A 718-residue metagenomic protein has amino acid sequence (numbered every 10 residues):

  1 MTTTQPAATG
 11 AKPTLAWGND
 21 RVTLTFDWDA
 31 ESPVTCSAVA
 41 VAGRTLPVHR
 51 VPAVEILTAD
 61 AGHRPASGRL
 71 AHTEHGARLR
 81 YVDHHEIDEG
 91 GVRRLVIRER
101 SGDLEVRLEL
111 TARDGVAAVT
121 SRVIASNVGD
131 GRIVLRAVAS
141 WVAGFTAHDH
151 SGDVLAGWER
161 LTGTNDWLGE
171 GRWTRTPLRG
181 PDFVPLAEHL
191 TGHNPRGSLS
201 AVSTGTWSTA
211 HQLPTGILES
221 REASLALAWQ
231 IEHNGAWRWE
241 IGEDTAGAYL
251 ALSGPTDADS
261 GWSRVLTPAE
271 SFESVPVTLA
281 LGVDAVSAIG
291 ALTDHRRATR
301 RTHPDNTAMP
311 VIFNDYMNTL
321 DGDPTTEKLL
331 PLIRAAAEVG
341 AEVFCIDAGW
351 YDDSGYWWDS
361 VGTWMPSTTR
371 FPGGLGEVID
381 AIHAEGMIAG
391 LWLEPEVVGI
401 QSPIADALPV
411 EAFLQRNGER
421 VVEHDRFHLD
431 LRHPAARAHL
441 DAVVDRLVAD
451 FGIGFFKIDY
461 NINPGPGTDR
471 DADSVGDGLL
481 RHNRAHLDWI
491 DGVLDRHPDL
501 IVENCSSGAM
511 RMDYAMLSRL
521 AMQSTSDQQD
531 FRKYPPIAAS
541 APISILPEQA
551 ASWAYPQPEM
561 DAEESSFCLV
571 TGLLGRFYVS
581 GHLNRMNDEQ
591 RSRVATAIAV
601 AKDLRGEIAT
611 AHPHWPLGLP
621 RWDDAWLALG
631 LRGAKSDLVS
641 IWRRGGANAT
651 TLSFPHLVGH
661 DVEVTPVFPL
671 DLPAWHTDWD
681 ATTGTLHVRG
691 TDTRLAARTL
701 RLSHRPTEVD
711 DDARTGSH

Functional and structural regions predicted by a protein language model:
T3-I241, T665-W675: Polysaccharide-binding surfaces and accessory modules of carbohydrate-active proteins
R21, V123, A269, F313 (+7 more regions): Conserved, mostly hydrophobic/aromatic
L24, H486-T707, D711-D712: Active-site-proximal substrate-binding groove within the catalytic cores of carbohydrate-active enzymes
A246, Y351-I404, D495: Acidic/aromatic-lined carbohydrate-recognition and catalytic surfaces of CAZymes acting on diverse glycans
R264-G282, R694-S703: Short Pro-Gly-centered flexible turn/kink motifs
A308-P310, M317, D321-P324, S367-T368 (+3 more regions): Active-site-adjacent "subsite" loops/lids of carbohydrate-active enzymes
V311-D315, I346, A389-L393, F456-I458 (+2 more regions): Hydrophobic faces of well-ordered beta-strands that scaffold small-molecule active sites in alpha/beta enzyme cores
K328-Y351: Catalytic domains of carbohydrate-active enzymes, especially glycoside hydrolases
